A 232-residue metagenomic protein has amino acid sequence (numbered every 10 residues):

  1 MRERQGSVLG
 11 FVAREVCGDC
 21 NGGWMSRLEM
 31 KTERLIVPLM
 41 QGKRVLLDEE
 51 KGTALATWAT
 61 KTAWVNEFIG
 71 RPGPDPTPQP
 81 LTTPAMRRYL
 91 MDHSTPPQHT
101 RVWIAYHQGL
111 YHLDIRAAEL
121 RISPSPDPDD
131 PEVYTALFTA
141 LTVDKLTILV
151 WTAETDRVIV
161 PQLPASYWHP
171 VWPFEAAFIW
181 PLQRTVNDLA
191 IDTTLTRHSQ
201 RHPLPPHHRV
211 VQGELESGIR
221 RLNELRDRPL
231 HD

Functional and structural regions predicted by a protein language model:
M1-R27: An N-terminal structural lobe/cap that precedes and organizes the functional/catalytic core across diverse proteins
A13, E50-A59: Hydrophobic scaffolds flanking metal-cofactor catalytic centers in soluble metalloenzymes
G23-R27, A56-S94: Short flanking/linker segments adjacent to small metal-binding domains or redox-active Cys/His motifs
R27-L35: Short cysteine/histidine-rich zinc-coordinating motifs and their immediately flanking basic loops
V37-A54: Short microdomains enriched in Cys/His and/or Lys/Arg
L55-A63, D188-L195: Noncatalytic linker/hinge segments flanking ATPase motor cores
L81-D232: C-terminal, charged low-complexity interaction regions
